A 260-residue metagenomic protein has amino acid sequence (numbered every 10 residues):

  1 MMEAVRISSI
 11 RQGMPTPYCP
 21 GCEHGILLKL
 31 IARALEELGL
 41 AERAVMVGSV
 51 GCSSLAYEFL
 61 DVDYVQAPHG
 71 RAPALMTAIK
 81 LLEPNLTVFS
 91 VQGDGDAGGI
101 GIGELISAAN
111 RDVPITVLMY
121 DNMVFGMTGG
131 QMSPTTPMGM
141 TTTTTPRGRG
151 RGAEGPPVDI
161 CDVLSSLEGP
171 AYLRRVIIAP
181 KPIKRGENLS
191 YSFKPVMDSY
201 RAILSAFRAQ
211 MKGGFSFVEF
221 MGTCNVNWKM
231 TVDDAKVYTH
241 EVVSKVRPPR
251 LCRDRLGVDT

Functional and structural regions predicted by a protein language model:
E3-P68: Active-site diphosphate/adenylate-binding microenvironment
P17, L60-Y64, T87-G93, I177-P180 (+1 more regions): Short, basic, glycine/proline-bearing loop/turn elements
C22-L30, A41, G70-A74, E83 (+4 more regions): Conserved active-site and cofactor/substrate-binding residues in soluble primary-metabolism enzymes
E23-H24, G51, G95-A97, G222-V226: Gly/Ser/Thr-rich loops at beta-strand to alpha-helix junctions that form or flank small-molecule/cofactor-binding
A44-S49, S90-G93, M119, V176 (+1 more regions): Beta-strand segments within the central parallel beta-sheet cores of soluble alpha/beta enzyme folds
C52-G126, R201: Thiamine diphosphate
G99-T116, Y120, V124-T260: Glycine-rich ThDP/TPP pyrophosphate-binding loop and its adjacent helix/strand module within ThDP-dependent enzymes
